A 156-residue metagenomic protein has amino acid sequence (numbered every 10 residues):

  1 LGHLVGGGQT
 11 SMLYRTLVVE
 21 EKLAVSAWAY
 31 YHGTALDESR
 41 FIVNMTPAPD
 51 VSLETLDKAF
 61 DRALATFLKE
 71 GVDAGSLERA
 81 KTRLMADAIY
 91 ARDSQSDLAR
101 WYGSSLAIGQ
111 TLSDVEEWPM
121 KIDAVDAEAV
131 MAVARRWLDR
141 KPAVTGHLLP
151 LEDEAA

Functional and structural regions predicted by a protein language model:
L1, L17, V43, F60 (+3 more regions): Buried hydrophobic packing residues in well-ordered domains
L1-T16, A29, D57-K58, P142-A156: His/Glu-rich zincin catalytic helix
G2, I42-A48, W118-A124: Short, well-ordered beta-strand elements within core beta-sheets of diverse protein domains
L4-Q9, L17, E21, L64-V72 (+4 more regions): Sec/Tat-exported extracytoplasmic proteins
G8-Q9, H32-A91, S113: M16/insulysin-pitrilysin zinc metalloprotease superfamily fold
M12, E20-K22, E38-R40, V72 (+4 more regions): Extracytoplasmic
Y30-L36, A63, I89-I122: Scaffold signal of the M16-like zinc-metallopeptidase fold and its non-catalytic homologs
E117-A156: Proteolytic maturation boundary segments
